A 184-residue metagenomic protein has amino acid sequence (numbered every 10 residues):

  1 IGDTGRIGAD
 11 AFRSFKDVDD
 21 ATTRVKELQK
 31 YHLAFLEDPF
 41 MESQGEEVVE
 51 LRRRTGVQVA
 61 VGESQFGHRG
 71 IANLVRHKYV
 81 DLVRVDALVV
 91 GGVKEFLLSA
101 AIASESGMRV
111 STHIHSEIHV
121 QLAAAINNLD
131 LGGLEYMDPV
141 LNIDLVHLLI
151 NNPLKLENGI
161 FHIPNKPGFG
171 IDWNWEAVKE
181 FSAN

Functional and structural regions predicted by a protein language model:
I1-T55: Metal-dependent enolase-superfamily TIM-barrel catalytic cores that perform enediolate-based chemistry
A11, D86-V89, P167: Short loop or secondary-structure boundary microenvironments that flank and position key functional residues
K26, H32, S43-I160, D172: Shared catalytic-loop signature of beta/alpha-barrel
H162-P164: A hydrophobic, small-residue-rich beta->alpha segment in the mid-to-C-terminal subdomain of diverse proteins
P167-N184: Extended hydrophobic packing segments that form well-structured cores
